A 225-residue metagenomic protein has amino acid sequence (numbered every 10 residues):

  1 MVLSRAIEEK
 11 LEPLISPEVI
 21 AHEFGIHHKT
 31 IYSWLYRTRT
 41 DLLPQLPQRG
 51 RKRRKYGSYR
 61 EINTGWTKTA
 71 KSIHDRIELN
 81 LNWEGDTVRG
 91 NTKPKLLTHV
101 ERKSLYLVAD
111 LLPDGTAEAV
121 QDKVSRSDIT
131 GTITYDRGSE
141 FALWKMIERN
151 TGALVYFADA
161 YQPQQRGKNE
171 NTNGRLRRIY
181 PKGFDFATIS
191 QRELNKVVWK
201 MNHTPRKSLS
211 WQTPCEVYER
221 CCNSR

Functional and structural regions predicted by a protein language model:
M1-S4, H28: Short, leucine-enriched amphipathic alpha-helices that occur as contiguous helical runs
S4-P13, E23, I129, E148-R225: Charged alpha-helix within mobile-element recombinases
I26-I77: Basic, flexible linker segments flanking DNA-binding modules in nucleic acid-interacting mobile-element proteins
N80-G90: Two-metal-ion RNase H-like nuclease active-site motif
R89-T92, L107-D128: Active-site beta-loop-alpha junctions of metal-dependent nucleic acid enzymes, especially the RNase H-like/DDE
P94-L96: Short loop/turn microsegments at loop-to-beta-strand junctions
I129-L143, Y161: Acidic/histidine-rich, metal-coordinating catalytic segments
